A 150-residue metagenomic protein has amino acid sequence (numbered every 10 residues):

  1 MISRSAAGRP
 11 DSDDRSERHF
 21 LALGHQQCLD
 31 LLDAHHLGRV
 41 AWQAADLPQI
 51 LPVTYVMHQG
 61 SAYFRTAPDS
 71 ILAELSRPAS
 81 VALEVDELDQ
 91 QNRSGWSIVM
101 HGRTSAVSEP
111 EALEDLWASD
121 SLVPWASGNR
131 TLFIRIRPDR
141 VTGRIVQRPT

Functional and structural regions predicted by a protein language model:
I2-F20, A82, E87-T150: Charged, gly/pro-rich active-site loop segments
D13-R39: Short, basic/aromatic recognition patches
G24-Q27, Q49-L51, P68-D69, D120-L122: A generic local structural motif
H35-A67: Short beta-strand segments
H35-G38, P52, Q59, P78-S80 (+2 more regions): Short, surface-exposed beta-edge/turn micro-motifs
D46, S70-L72, T150: Short, surface-exposed beta-strand-loop junctions and turns on beta-sheet-rich folds
T54-Q90: A short mixed-secondary-structure module that forms the rim of ligand-binding clefts
